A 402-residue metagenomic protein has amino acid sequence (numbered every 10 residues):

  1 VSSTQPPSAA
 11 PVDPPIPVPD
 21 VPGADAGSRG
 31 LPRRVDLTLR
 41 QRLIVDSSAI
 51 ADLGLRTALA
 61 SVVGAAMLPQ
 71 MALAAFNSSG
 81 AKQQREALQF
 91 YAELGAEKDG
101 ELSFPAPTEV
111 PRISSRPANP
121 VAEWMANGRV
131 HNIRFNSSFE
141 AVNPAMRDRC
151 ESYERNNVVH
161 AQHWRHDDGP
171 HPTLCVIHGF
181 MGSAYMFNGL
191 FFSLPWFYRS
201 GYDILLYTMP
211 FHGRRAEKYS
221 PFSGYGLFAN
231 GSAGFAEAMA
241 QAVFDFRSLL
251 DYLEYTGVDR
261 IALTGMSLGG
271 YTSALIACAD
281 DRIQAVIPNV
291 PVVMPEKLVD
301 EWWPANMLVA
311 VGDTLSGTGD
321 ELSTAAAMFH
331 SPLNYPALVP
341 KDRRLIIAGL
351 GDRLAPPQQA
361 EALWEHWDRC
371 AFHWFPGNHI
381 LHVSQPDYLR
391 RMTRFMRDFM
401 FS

Functional and structural regions predicted by a protein language model:
V1-M146, Y153, S200: N-terminal targeting or regulatory segments adjacent to alpha/beta-hydrolase or S9 domains
Y153-V159, R165-T173: Proline/glycine-enriched tight loop/beta-turn segments at coil->beta junctions that connect or precede beta-strands
C175-A240: Cap/lid segment of the alpha/beta-hydrolase catalytic domain
G265-S273: Gly/Ala-rich beta-loop-alpha elbow adjacent to hydrolase catalytic centers
A274-E321, W374: Hydrolase active-site cap/lid region
V339-P340, L345-A348, D352: Short beta-strand/loop motif that positions the catalytic acidic residue of the alpha/beta-hydrolase fold
R353-Q359: Conserved alpha/beta-hydrolase "acid-adjacent" motif
G377-L389: Catalytic histidine-centered segment of alpha/beta-hydrolase-like enzymes
